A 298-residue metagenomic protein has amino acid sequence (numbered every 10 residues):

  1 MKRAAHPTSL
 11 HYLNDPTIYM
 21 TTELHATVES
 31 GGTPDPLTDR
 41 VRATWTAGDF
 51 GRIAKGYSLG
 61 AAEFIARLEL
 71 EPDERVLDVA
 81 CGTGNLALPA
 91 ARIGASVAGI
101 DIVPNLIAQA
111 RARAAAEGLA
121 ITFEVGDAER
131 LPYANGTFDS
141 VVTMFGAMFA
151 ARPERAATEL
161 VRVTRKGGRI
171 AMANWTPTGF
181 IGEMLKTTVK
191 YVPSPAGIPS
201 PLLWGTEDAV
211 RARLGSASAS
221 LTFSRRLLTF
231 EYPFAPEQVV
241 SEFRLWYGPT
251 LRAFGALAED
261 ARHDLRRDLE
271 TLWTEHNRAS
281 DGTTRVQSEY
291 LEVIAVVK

Functional and structural regions predicted by a protein language model:
A5-T8: N-terminal polybasic/positive-inside topogenic patches
T22-E74, N85, Q109, L185 (+1 more regions): Conserved class I S-adenosyl-L-methionine
Y57, L203-K298: Conserved Class I S-adenosyl-L-methionine
R75-R130, R155: Class I SAM-dependent methyltransferase SAM/SAH-binding core
E129-S140: A short acidic, Gly/Pro-enriched loop at the edge of an enzyme's catalytic core that lines a small-molecule cofactor
D139-P153: A short SAM/SAH-binding and catalytic strip from SAM-dependent methyltransferases
E154-R155, V161, R165-F234, F254: Conserved catalytic/acceptor-binding region of the Class I
